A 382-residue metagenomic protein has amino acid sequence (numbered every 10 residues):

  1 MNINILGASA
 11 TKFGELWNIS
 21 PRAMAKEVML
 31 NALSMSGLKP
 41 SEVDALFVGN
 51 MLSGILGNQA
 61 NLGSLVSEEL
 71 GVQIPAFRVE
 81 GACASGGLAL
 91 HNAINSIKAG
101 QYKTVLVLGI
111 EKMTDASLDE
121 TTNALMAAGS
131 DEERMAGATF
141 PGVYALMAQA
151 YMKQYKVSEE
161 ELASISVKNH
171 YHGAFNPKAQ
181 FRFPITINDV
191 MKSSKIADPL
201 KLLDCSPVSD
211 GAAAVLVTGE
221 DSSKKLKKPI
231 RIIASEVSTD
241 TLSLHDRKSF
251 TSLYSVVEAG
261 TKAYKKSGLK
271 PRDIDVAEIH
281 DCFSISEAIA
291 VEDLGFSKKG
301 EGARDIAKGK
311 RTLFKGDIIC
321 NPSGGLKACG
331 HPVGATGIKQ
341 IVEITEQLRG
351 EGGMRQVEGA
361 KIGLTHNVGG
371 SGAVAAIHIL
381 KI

Functional and structural regions predicted by a protein language model:
M1-A84, N92, Y151-S158, Q180-N188 (+3 more regions): Conserved active-site "lid/cap" helical segment
M1-R22, S164, K195-E258, K262 (+5 more regions): Condensing-enzyme catalytic core mediating Claisen C-C bond formation in acyl metabolism
I19-E27, S41, G57, N61 (+13 more regions): Conserved active-site and cofactor/substrate-binding residues in soluble primary-metabolism enzymes
P40-N50, A76-G81, V105-I110, E160-V167 (+5 more regions): Beta-strand segments within the central parallel beta-sheet cores of soluble alpha/beta enzyme folds
S53-V105, K112-E132, A136-V143, F181-P207 (+3 more regions): Conserved catalytic cysteine-centered active-site region of acyl-thioester-dependent Claisen-condensing enzymes
G54-N61, L244-K248, D281-R304, P332-G334 (+1 more regions): Short glycine/threonine-rich loop-to-helix capping motif typified by GTGT followed within a few residues by an Asp-Pro
E80-E111, P141-F175, V215-D221, C329-G352: Active-site-proximal alpha-helical scaffold in enzymes
G109-I110, D115-S117, T121, S166 (+4 more regions): Acyl-CoA/ACP chain-elongation machinery
